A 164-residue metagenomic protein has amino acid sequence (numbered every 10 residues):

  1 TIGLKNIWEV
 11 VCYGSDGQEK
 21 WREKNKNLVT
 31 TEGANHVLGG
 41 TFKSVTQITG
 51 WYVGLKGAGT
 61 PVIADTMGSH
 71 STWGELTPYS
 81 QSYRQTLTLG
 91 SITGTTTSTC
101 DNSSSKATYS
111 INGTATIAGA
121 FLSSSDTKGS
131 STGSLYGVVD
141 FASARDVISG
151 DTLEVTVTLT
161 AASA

Functional and structural regions predicted by a protein language model:
T1-A118, S124-A164: Small cysteine-rich, disulfide-bonded extracellular modules of the LU/uPAR three-finger superfamily and closely related
